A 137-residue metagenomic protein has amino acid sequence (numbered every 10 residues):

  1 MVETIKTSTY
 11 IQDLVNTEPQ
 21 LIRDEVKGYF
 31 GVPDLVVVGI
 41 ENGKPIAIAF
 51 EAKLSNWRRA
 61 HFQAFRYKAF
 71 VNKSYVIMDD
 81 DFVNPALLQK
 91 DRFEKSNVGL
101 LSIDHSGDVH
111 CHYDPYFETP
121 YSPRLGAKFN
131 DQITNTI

Functional and structural regions predicted by a protein language model:
M1-G31: Acidic-basic catalytic patches of nuclease active cores, encompassing PD-(D/E)XK and other metal-cofactor nuclease
V2, P33-D34, R58-H61: Short, well-ordered alpha-helical scaffold segments within catalytic/effector domains
L14, I40-E41, R92-F93: Short, conserved catalytic or adaptor-binding loops enriched in Gly and charged residues
F30, K44-A47: Short, mixed charged/polar active-site loops that provide acid/base catalysis or chelate metal/phosphate cofactors
L35-G39, I46-N56: Conserved catalytic cores of phosphodiester-cleaving nucleases, focusing on short active-site segments
K44, V83, V109: Flexible, glycine-rich phosphate/dinucleotide-binding loops and adjacent beta-alpha linkers at cofactor/substrate
L54-D104: Catalytic cores of nucleic-acid endonucleases
K95-I137: Non-catalytic C-terminal interaction segments of nucleic acid-processing enzymes
